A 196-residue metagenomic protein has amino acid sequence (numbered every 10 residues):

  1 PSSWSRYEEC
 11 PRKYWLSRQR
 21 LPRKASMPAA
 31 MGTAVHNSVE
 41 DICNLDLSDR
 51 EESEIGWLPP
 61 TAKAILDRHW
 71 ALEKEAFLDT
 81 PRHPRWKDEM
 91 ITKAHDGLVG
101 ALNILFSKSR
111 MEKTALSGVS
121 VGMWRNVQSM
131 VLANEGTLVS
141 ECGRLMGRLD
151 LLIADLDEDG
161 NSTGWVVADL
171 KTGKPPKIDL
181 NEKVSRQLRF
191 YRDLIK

Functional and structural regions predicted by a protein language model:
P1-R68: Charged, glycine-rich intrinsically disordered N-terminal tails and low-complexity linkers that flank
E9, K13, S17, H83 (+2 more regions): A generic structural signal for ordered alpha-helices
S17, N37, D41, G100 (+3 more regions): Residue-level signal for well-ordered alpha-helical scaffold segments within enzymatic catalytic domains
K24, M123, S140-C142: Residues embedded in well-ordered secondary-structure elements
A25, P84, D88, K177-N181: Active-site oxyanion-binding pockets that recognize sulfate/phosphate
M27, M31, M90, A94 (+1 more regions): Hydrophobic (often cysteine-bearing) scaffold residues that line and stabilize catalytic clefts of nucleotide/cofactor
S38-N134: A non-catalytic, helix-rich entry segment at domain boundaries
V127-K196: Mg2+/Mn2+-dependent nuclease catalytic core
